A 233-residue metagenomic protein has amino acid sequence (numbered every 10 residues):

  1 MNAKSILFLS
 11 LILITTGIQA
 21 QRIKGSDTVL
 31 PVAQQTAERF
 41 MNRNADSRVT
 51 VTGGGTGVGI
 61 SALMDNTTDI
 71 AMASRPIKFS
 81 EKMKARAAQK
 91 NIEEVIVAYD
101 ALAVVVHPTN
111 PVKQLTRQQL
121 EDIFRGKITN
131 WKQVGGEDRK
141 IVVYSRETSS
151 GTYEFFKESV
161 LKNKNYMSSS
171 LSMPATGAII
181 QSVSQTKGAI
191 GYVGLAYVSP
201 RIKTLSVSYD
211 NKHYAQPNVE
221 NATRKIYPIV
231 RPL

Functional and structural regions predicted by a protein language model:
M1-L7: Bacterial N-terminal signal peptides that target proteins for export
F8-L11, R117: Hydrophobic alpha-helical context, especially transmembrane and signal-peptide helices
L11-Q19: Hydrophobic h-region of N-terminal signal peptides that target proteins for export in Gram-negative bacteria
A20-R86, K90-L233: Exported/periplasmic ABC-transporter solute-binding proteins
